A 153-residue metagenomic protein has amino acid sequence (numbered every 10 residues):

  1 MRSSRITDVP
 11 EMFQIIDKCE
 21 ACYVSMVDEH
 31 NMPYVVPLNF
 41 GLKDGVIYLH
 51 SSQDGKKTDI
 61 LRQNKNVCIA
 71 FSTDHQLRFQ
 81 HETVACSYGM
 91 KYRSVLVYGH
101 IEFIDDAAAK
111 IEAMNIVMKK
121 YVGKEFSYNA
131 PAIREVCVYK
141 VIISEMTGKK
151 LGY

Functional and structural regions predicted by a protein language model:
M1-K18: Extreme N-terminal tail/first-helix region
R2-S4, Q76-Y153: Charged, gly/pro-rich active-site loop segments
I16, Q53, L77-F79: N-acyltransferase acceptor-side catalytic subdomain
C19-Q53, I69: Short beta-strand segments
M26-D28, F71-T73, I143-E145: Short, structured patches in soluble enzyme cores that scaffold and shape functional sites
G45-V46, K65, S144-M146: Beta-strand-connecting loop/turn residues
K57-H81, C86-Y88: Helix-adjacent hinge/juxtasegments
